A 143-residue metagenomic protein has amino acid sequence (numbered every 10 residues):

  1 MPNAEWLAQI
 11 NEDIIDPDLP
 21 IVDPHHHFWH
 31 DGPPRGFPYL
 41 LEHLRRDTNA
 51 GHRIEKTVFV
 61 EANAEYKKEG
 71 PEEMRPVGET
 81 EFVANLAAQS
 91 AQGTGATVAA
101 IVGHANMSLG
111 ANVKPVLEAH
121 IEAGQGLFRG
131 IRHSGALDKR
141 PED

Functional and structural regions predicted by a protein language model:
M1-D143: Helix-coil boundary/capping segments in enzymes
